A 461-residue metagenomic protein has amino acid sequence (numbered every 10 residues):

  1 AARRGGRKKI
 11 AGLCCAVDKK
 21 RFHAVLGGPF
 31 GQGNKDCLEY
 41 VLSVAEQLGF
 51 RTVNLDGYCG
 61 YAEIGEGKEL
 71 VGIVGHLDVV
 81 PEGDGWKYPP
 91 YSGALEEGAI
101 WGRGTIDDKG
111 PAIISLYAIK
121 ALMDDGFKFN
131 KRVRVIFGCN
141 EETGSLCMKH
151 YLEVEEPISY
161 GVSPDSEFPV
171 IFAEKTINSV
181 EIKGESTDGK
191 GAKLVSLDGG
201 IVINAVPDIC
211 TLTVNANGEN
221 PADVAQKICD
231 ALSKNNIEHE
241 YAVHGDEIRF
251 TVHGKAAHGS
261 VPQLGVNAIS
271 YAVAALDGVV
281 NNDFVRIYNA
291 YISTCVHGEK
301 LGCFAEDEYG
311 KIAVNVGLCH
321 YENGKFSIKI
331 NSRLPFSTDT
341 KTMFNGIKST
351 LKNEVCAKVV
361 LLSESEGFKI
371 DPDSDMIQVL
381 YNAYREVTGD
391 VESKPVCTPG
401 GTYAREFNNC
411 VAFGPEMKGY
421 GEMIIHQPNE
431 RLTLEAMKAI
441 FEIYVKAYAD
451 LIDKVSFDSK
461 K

Functional and structural regions predicted by a protein language model:
A1-R103, F127-F129: Acidic/His- and Gly-rich active-site-bordering loop/insert found across diverse amide/peptide-bond hydrolases
A2, E322, D375-K454: Zn-dependent metallopeptidase/amidohydrolase metal-coordination segment
V41, A112-L122, Y151, A272-L276 (+2 more regions): Buried hydrophobic packing segments
C59, I292-V296, N315-H320, K329-F336 (+2 more regions): A short beta-alpha structural unit
L70-F137, T143, E155, Q427-A439: Active-site metal-coordination/substrate-binding segment of hydrolases, especially metallo-dependent peptidases
E142, M148-P335: Midchain, well-structured core segments that form catalytic/ion-binding scaffolds
T340-C356: Redox- and metal-dependent alpha/beta enzyme cores, enriched for Fe-S-associated oxidoreductases and cofactor-handling
